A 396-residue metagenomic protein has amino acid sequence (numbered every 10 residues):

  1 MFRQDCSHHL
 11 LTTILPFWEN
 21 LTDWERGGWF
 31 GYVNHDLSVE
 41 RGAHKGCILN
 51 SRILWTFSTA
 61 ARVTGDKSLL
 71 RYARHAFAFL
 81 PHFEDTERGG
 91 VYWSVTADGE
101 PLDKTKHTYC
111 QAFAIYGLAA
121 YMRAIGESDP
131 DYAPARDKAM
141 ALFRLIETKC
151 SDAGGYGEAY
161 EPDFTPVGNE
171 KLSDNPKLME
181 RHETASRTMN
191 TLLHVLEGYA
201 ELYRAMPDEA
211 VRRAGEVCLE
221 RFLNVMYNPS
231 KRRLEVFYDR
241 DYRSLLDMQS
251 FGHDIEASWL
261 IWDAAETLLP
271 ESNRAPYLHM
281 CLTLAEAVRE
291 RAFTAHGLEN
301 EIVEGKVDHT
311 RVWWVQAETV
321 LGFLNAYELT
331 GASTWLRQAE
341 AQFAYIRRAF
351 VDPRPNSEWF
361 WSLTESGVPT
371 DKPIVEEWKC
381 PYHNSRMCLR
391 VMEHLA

Functional and structural regions predicted by a protein language model:
M1-A396: Glycan-recognition and catalytic cores of secretory/periplasmic carbohydrate-active enzymes
